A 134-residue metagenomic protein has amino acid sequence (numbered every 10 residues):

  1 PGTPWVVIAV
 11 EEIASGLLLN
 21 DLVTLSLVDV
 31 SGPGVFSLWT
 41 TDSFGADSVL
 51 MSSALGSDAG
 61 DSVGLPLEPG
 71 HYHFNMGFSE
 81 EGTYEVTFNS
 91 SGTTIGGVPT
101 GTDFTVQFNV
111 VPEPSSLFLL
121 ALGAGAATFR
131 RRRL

Functional and structural regions predicted by a protein language model:
P1-G70, T102: Phosphate/adenylate-binding glycine loop and adjacent helical scaffold
Y72, E80-Y84: Short tyrosine-centred short linear motifs in exposed loops/low-complexity segments
T93-G97: Short, solvent-exposed loop/turn segments at the edges of extracellular beta-sandwich modules
T102-V110: C-terminal edge beta-strand
N109-L120: Short, threonine-centered small-residue motifs that mark membrane-proximal processing/anchoring sites and TM-junction
A127-L134: C-terminal membrane-anchoring or membrane-association module
